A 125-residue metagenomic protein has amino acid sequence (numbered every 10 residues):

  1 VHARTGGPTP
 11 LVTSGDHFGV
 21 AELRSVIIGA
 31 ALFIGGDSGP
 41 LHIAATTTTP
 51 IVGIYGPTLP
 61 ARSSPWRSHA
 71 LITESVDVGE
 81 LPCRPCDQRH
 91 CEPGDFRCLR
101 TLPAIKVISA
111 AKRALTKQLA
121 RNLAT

Functional and structural regions predicted by a protein language model:
V1-P57: Donor-binding and catalytic core of enzymes assembling or modifying cell-surface/extracellular glycoconjugates
H2, A45-N122: Nucleotide-sugar donor-binding patch of glycosyltransferase catalytic domains
P40, R121-T125: Short, polar/charged, Gly/Pro-enriched helix-capping and turn/loop motifs at alpha-helix termini and inter-helix linkers
